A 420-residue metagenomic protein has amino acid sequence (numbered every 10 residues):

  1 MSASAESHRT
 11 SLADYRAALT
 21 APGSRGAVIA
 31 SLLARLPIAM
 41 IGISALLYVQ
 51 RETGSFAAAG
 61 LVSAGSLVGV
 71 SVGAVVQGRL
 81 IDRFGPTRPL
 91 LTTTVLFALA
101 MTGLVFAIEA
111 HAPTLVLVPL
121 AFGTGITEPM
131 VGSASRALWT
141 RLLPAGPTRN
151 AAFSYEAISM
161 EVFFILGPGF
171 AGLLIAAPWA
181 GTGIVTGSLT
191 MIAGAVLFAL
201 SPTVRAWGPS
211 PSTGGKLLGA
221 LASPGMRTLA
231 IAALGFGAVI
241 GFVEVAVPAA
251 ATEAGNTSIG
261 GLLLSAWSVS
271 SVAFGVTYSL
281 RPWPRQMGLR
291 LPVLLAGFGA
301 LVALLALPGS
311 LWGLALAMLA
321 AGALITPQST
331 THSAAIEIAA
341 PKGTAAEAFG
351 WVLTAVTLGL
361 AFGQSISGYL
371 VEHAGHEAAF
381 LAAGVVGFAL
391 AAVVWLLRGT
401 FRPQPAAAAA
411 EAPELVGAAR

Functional and structural regions predicted by a protein language model:
H8-S71, A220-S265: Helix-loop boundary and gating motifs at the non-cytosolic
G73-P86, I175, A273-M287, V371: Helix-to-loop junctions at the C-terminal end of transmembrane segments in multipass secondary transporters
V95-H111, G297-G309: C-terminal ends and interior cores of transmembrane alpha-helices in multi-pass membrane transporters/permeases
F122-M160: Cytoplasmic helix-loop-helix junction between adjacent transmembrane helices in 12-TM secondary transporters
P129-L143, V247, P327-A340: Intracellular juxtamembrane helix-capping segments at the cytosolic ends of symmetry-related transmembrane helices
A176-L189, Y369-G387: A membrane-interface helix-boundary motif in multi-pass transporters
G288-S329: C-terminal transmembrane helical hairpin of 12-TM major facilitator-type secondary transporters
G343-A374: A late C-terminal transmembrane helix in Major Facilitator Superfamily
